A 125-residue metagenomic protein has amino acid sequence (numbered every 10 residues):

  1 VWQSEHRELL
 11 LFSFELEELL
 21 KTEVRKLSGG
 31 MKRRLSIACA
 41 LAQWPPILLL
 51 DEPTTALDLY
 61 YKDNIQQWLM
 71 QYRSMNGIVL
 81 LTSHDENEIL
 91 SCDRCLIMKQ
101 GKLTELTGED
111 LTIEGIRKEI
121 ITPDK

Functional and structural regions predicted by a protein language model:
W2-L19: Conserved ABC ATPase "signature" region
E23-L27: Conserved ABC ATPase signature
I37: Hydrophobic anchor residue at the start of the ABC signature
L48-D51: Catalytic Walker B motif of ABC-type/P-loop ATPase nucleotide-binding domains
T54-T55: Short loop immediately C-terminal to the Walker-B catalytic DE motif in ABC-type ATPase nucleotide-binding domains
L59-Y61: Helix N-cap at the start of a conserved alpha-helix in ABC-type nucleotide-binding domains
T82-H84: H-loop/switch region of ABC-family ATPase nucleotide-binding domains
